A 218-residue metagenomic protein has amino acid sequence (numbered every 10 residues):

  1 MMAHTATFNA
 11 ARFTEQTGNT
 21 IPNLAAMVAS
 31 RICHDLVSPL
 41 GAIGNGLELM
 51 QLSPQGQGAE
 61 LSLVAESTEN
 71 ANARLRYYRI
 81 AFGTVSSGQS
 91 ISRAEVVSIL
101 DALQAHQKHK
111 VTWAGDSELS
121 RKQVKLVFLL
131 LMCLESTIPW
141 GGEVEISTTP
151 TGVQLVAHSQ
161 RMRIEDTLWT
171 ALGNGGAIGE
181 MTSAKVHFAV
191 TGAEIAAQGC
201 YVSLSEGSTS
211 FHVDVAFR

Functional and structural regions predicted by a protein language model:
M1-L24: Conserved signal-transmission helix
T17-M27, A59, Q107-E135, P139 (+1 more regions): Conserved short strand/loop->alpha-helix "switch" segment adjacent to the catalytic nucleotide/phosphoryl-transfer site
A26-S53, R121-T148, H187-A197: Conserved ATP-binding N-box helix of the HATPase_c
Q57-K110: Conserved DHp (HisKA) dimerization/phosphotransfer helix of two-component histidine kinases, i.e., the long coiled-coil
V111-S117, T148-P150, S159: Heptad-repeat coiled-coil segments of the DHp/HisKA dimerization-phosphoacceptor module
T151-F188: Glycine-rich/acidic phosphate-handling loop/turn and adjacent ATP-lid/helix of nucleotide-binding kinase/ATPase domains
G199-E206: Glycine-rich ATP-binding loops of the HATPase_c
S210-R218: Short C-terminal beta-strand
